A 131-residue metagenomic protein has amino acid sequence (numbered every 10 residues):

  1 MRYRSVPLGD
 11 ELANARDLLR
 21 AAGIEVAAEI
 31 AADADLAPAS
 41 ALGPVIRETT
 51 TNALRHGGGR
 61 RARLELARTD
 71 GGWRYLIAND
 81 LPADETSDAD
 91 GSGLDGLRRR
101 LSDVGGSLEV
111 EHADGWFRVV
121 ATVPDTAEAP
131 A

Functional and structural regions predicted by a protein language model:
M1-E29, R60-A67, G72-R74: DHp/HisKA dimerization-phosphotransfer hairpin of two-component histidine kinases
R4-A15, P38, L42, D90-G93: The cytosolic transmitter module of two-component sensor histidine kinases
I24-R47, D88: Conserved short strand/loop->alpha-helix "switch" segment adjacent to the catalytic nucleotide/phosphoryl-transfer site
A39-R61: Conserved ATP-binding N-box helix of the HATPase_c
L66-R68, I77, V110-H112, A121: Conserved catalytic core of two-component histidine kinases
G72, P82-A83, A113-V120: Glycine-rich nucleotide-binding loop
N79, A121-E128: C-terminal beta-strand of the catalytic ATP-binding
S87-R118: ATP phosphate-binding glycine-rich loop and adjacent ATP-lid/helix-beta elements within ATP-binding kinase/ATPase
